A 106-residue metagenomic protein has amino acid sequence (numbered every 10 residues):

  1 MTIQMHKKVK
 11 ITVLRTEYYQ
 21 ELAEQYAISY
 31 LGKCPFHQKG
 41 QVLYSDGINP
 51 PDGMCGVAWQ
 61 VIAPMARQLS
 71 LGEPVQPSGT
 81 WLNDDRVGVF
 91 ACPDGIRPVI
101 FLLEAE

Functional and structural regions predicted by a protein language model:
T2-K8, F36-K39: A short, structured loop/turn motif at beta-sheet edges
K8-R15: A short beta-strand micro-motif
E17, G47-G53: Short, charged beta-turn/beta-strand-edge "cap" motif at the junction between a beta-strand and an adjacent loop
Y18-A23: Short N-terminal binding/cap micro-motifs at the start of the first secondary-structure element
E24-N49: Short, flexible N-terminal segments of the mature chain
G40, P51-S70: Short, conserved turn/kink motifs that form compact alpha/beta structural patches or helix kinks used as
A63-E106: Short, compact, well-ordered microdomains
